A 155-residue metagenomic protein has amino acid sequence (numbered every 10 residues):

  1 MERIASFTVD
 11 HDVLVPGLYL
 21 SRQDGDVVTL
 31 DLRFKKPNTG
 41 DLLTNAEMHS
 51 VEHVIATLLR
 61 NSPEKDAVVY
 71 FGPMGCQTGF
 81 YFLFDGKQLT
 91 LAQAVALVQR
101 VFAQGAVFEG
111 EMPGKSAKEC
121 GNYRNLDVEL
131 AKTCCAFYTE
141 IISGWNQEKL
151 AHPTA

Functional and structural regions predicted by a protein language model:
M1-N38, Q147-A155: Non-catalytic terminal extensions that flank enzyme cores
V13-G17, A56-K65: Conserved alpha/beta core surface patches that mediate binding of polyanionic ligands
V27-R60, Y70-F71: Active/ligand-binding-proximal structured segments within catalytic/core domains that scaffold catalytic residues
F34-K36, F80-L89: Short beta-strand-to-loop capping motifs
T44, M48, T90-V95: Short, charged, low-complexity patches
H53-N61, A96-A103: Short, intrinsically disordered, mixed-charge
M74-G79: Short, conserved phosphate-binding/catalytic loop or strand-edge motifs used in phosphoryl-/nucleotidyl-transfer
L83-D85, L91-A155: Acidic/histidine-enriched segments that form metal/cofactor-coordinating and catalytic pocket/exosite environments
